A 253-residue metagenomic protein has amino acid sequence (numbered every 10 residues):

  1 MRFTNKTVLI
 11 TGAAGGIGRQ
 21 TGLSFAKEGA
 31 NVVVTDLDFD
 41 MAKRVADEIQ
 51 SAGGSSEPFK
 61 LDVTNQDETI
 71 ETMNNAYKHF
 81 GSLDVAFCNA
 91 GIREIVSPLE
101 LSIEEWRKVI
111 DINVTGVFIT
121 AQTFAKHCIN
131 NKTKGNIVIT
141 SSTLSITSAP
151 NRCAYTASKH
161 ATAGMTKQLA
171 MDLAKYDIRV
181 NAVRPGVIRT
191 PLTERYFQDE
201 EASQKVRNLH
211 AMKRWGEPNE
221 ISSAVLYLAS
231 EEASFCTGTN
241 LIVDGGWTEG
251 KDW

Functional and structural regions predicted by a protein language model:
F3-V33: Canonical Rossmann dinucleotide-binding motif of NAD(H)/NADP(H)-dependent dehydrogenases/reductases, specifically
F87, A174, R179, C236-G238: Short, small/polar-rich loop/turn modules that mediate ligand/substrate recognition or access, typified
S97-P98, S102-I110, V206: Substrate-binding pocket helix/loop in short-chain dehydrogenase/reductase
A121, S158, T166: Active-site helix of classical SDR
K126, M171-K175, S234: Alpha-helical segment proximal to the catalytic Tyr-Lys
S142: Residue(s) in the substrate-gating loop at a strand-loop-helix junction that position the organic substrate next
T147, L226, T237-W253: Short C-terminal tail/terminal secondary-structure segment of NAD(P)H-dependent dehydrogenase/reductase domains
